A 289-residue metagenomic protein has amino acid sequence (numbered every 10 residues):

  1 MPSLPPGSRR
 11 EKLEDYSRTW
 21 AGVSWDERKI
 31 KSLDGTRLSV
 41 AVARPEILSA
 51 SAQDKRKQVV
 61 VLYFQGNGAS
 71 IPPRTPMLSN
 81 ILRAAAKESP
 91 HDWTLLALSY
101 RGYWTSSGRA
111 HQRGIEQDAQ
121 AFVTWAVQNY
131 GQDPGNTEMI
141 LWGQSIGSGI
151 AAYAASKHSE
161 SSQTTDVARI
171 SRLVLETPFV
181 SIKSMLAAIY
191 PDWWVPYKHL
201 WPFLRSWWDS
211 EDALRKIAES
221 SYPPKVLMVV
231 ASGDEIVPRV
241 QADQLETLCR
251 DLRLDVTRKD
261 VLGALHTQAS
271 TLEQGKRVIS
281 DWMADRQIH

Functional and structural regions predicted by a protein language model:
M1-K29, P45: An N-terminal hydrophobic leader/cap segment in hydrolases
K31-W125: Membrane-embedded segments
Y100-G102, L175-P178, V261: Active-site loop/turn elements of alpha/beta-hydrolase fold enzymes, especially the short glycine-/histidine-rich
G143-G147, A151: Gly/Ala-rich beta-loop-alpha elbow adjacent to hydrolase catalytic centers
Y153-K216, Q268-E273: Hydrolase active-site cap/lid region
S220-P223, L227-D234: Short beta-strand/loop motif that positions the catalytic acidic residue of the alpha/beta-hydrolase fold
I236-H289: C-terminal catalytic histidine-bearing segment of alpha/beta-hydrolase fold enzymes
